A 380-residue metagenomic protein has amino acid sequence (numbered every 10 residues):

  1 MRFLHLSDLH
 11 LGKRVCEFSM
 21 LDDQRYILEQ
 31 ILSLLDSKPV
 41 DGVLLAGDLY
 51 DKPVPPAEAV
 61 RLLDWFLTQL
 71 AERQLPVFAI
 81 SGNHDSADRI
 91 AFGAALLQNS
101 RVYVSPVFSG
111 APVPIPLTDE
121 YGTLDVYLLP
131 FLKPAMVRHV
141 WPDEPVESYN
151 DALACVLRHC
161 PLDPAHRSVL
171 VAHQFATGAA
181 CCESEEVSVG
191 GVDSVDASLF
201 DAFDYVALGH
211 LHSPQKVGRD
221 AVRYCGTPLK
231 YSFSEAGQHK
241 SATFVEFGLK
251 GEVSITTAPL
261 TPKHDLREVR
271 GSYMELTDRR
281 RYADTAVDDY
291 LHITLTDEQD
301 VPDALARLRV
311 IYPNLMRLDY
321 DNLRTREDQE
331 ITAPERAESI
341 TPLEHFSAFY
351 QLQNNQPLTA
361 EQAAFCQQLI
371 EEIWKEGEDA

Functional and structural regions predicted by a protein language model:
M1-T68, E72, Q362-E372, E376 (+1 more regions): N-terminal active-site segment of His-dependent metallophosphoesterases
L4, L44, F78, S105 (+6 more regions): Hydrophobic/aromatic beta-strand patches that form the interior of the parallel beta-sheet core in alpha/beta enzyme
D8, L28, V43, D48 (+8 more regions): Divalent metal-coordination and catalytic microenvironments
L32, D64-T68, A94, L157-R158 (+3 more regions): Short amphipathic alpha-helical segments and helix-helix/interface helices
S37, G42, F247-A380: Accessory, non-catalytic peripheral segments of nucleic-acid enzymes
G42, P55, H84-G218: His/Asp/Glu-rich metal-coordinating catalytic cores of metallo-dependent phosphodiesterases/hydrolases acting on
E72-V77, H166: A short helix->loop->beta-strand "cap" motif at the edges of active sites that frequently abuts
P112-L124, L129, V222-V287: Binuclear metal-dependent phosphoesterase catalytic core
